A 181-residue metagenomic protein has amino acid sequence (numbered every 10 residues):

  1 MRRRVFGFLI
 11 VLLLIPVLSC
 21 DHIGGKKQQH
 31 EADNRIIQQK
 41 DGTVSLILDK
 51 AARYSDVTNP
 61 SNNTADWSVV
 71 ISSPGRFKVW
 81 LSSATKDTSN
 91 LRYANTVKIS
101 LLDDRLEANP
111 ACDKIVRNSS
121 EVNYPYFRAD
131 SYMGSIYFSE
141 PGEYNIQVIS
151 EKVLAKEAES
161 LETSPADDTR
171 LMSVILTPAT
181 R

Functional and structural regions predicted by a protein language model:
M1-G7: Bacterial N-terminal signal peptides that target proteins for export
F8-L9, H22: Residue-level detector of bioactive/disordered segments in secreted/extracellular proteins and virion assembly
L9-V17: Bacterial N-terminal signal peptides
C20-R181: Extracytoplasmic
